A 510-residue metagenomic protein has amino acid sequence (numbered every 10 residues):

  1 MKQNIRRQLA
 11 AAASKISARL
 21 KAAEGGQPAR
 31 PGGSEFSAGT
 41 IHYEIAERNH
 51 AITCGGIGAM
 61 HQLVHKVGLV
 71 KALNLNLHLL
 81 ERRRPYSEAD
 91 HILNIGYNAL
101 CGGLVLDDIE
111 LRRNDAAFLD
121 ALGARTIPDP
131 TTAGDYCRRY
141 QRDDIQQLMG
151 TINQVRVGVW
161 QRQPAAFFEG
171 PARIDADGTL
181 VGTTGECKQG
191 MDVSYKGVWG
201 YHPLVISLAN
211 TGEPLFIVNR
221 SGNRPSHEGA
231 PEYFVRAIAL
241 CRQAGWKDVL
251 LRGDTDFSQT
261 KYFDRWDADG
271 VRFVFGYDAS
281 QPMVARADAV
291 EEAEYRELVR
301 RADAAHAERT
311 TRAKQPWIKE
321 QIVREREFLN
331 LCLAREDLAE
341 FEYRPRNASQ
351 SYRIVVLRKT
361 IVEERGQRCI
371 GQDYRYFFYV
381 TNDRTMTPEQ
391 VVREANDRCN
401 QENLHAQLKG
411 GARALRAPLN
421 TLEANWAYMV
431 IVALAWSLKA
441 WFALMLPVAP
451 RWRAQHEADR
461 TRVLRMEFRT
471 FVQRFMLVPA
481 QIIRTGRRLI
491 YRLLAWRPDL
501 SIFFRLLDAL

Functional and structural regions predicted by a protein language model:
M1-N223, P231-Q243, D269, F471-L510: Dynamic "connector" segments at or just before major functional cores
K2-I5, Q27-I45, R272-L404, G410 (+1 more regions): An anionic, glycine-rich sequence signature occurring as long contiguous blocks
L63, I109, P388-L422, A427-I431 (+1 more regions): Short amphipathic alpha-helical "interface-anchor" segments enriched in bulky aromatics
E81-D90, C369-I370, L419-Y428: Structural motif
D177, D248-S258: Acidic/histidine-rich, metal-coordinating catalytic segments
T179-V181, T211-E213, S221-G222, S280 (+8 more regions): Short, glycine-/Ser/Thr-/acidic-enriched flexible segments
F263-R272: Short, surface-exposed basic-aromatic patches at helix termini and helix-loop junctions that form
L415-P447, R451-T485, L489-W496, F503: Basic, amphipathic alpha-helical segments enriched in Lys/Arg and hydrophobic/aromatic residues
